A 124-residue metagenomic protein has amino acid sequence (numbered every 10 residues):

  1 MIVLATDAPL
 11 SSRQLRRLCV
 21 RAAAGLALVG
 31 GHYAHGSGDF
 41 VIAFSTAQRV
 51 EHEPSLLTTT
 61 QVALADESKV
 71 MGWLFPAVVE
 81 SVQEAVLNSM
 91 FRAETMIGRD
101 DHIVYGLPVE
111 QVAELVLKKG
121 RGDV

Functional and structural regions predicted by a protein language model:
M1-V124: A structural signal for small-residue-enriched, beta-sheet-centric alpha/beta enzyme cores and oligomeric scaffold folds
